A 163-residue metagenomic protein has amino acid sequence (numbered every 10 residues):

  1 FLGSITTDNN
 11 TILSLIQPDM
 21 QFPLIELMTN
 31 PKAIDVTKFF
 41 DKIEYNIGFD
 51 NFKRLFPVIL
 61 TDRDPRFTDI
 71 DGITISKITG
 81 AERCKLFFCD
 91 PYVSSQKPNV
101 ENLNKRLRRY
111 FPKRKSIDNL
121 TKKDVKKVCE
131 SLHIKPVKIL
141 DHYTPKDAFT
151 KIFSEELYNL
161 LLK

Functional and structural regions predicted by a protein language model:
F1-L24, M28-T29, F40: Short conserved beta-strand segments at catalytic cores or DNA/RNA-binding microdomains of nucleic-acid binding
S4-T6, D64-D69: Short acidic, Gly/Ser-rich segments with clustered Asp/Glu that frequently serve as metal-coordination loops in enzyme
P18, P31, D64, P91: An acidic- and aromatic-residue-enriched active-site/binding cleft used to recognize and process polar
M20-L24, D50-P57: Short, surface-exposed connector motifs at secondary-structure boundaries
I25-D50: Active-site beta-loop-alpha junctions of metal-dependent nucleic acid enzymes, especially the RNase H-like/DDE
T61-R63, I70-I73, L86-R109, D118-E130: RNase H-like two-metal-ion nuclease catalytic core shared by retroviral integrases and related mobile-element nucleases
D71-G72, K113-K163: C-terminal domain-tail junction helix/linker
G80-E82: Short, structured coil segments at secondary-structure junctions
